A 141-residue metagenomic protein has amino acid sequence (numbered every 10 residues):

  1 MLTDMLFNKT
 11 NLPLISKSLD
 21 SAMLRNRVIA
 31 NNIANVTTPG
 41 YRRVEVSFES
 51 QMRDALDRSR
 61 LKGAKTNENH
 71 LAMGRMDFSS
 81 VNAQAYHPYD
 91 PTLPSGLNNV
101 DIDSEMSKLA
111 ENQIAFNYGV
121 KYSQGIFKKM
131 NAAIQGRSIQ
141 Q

Functional and structural regions predicted by a protein language model:
M1-Q141: Amphipathic alpha-helical polymerization modules
